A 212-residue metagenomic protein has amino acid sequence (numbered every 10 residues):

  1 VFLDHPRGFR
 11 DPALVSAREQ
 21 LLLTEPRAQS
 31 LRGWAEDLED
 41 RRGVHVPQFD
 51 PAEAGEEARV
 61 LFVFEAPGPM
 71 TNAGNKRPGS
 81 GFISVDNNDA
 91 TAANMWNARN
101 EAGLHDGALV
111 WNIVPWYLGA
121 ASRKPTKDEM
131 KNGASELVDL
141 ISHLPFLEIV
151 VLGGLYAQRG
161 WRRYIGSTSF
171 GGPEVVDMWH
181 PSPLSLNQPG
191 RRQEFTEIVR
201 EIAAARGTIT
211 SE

Functional and structural regions predicted by a protein language model:
V1-F2, T210-E212: Short, low-complexity, intrinsically disordered N-terminal peptides in bacterial proteins
V1-S169, P173-W179, P183-L186: A polyanion-binding, active-site-adjacent surface
P125-D128, Q188-I198: Short, surface-exposed amphipathic charged segments that create phosphate/polyanion-binding patches used for binding
R192-T210: A polyampholytic, Gly/Pro-enriched intrinsically disordered region
